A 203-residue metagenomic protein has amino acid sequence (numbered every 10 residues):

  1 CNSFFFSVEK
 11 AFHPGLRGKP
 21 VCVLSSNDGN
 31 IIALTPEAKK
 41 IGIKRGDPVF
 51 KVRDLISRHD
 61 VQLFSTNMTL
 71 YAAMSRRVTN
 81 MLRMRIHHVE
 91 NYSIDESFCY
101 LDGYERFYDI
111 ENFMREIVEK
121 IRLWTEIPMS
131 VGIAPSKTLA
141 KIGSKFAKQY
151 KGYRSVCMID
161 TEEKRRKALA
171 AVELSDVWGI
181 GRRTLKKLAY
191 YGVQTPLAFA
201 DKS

Functional and structural regions predicted by a protein language model:
C1-I94, F98: Residues that scaffold, gate, or flank divalent-cation-dependent active/transport sites
V8-K10, A33-P36, L139-A147, Y190: Short acidic, glycine/serine/threonine-rich loops at helix termini
G42, V52, D95, V131-G132 (+2 more regions): A residue-level signal for conserved active-site and pocket-lining positions in enzyme catalytic cores
R77, M81-R85, E116-T125, K187 (+1 more regions): Generic non-transmembrane alpha-helical segments
I94-C99, P135-A140, K202: Short, conserved phosphate-binding/catalytic loop or strand-edge motifs used in phosphoryl-/nucleotidyl-transfer
C99-V118, G192: Catalytic palm subdomain of template-directed nucleic-acid polymerases, centered on the conserved carboxylate motif
D109-S175: Long, highly charged, low-complexity intrinsically disordered interaction regions that mediate electrostatic DNA/RNA
V131, L169-G192, L197-S203: Helix-hairpin-helix
